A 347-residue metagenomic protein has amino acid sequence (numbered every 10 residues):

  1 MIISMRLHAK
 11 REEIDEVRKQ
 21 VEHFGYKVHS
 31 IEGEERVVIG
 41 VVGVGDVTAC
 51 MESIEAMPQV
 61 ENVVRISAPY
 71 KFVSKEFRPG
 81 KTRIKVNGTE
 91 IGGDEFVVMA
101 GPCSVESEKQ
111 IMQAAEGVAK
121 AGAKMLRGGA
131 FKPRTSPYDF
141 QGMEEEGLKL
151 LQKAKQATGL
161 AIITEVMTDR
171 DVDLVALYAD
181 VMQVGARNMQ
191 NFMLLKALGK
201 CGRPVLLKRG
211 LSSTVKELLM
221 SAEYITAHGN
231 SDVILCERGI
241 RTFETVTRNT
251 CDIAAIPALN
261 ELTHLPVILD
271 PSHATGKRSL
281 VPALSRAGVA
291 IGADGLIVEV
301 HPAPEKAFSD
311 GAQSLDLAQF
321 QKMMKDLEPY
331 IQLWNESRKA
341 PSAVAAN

Functional and structural regions predicted by a protein language model:
M1-V98: Non-catalytic terminal accessory/regulatory regions of metabolic enzymes
R6, M143, G159-D171, D180-M193 (+3 more regions): Catalytic beta/alpha-barrel core
R6-H8, V41, F96-Q113, S136-Q141 (+4 more regions): Active-site mouth loops of central-metabolism enzymes
K75-G80, S136-K149, R170-D171, A186-G202 (+3 more regions): Active-site-adjacent beta->alpha loops and helix N-cap segments on the catalytic face of soluble alpha/beta enzymes
V97-P102, K124-G128, I162-T164, M182-V184 (+4 more regions): Hydrophobic faces of well-ordered beta-strands that scaffold small-molecule active sites in alpha/beta enzyme cores
R127-E145, P302-A312: Glycine-rich, proline-tolerant flexible connector loops at the mouths of alpha/beta enzymes
F140-T164, L198-P204, I253-V267, Q313-N335: Alpha-helix-loop-beta-strand connector modules within alpha/beta enzyme cores
C201-V300: Catalytic alpha/beta core domains of metabolic enzymes, predominantly
